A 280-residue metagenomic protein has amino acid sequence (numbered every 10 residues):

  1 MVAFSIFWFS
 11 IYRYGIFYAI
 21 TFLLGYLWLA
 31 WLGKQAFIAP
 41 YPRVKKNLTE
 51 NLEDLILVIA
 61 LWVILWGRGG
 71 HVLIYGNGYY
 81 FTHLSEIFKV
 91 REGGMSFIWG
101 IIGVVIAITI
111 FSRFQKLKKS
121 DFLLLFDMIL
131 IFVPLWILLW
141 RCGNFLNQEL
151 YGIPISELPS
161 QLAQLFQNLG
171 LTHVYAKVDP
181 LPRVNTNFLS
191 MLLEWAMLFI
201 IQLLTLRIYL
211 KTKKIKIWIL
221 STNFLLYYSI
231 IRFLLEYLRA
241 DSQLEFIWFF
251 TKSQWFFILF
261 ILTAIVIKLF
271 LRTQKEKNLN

Functional and structural regions predicted by a protein language model:
M1-N280: A feature for loop-to-transmembrane-helix boundaries and adjacent hydrophobic helices in multi-pass integral membrane
